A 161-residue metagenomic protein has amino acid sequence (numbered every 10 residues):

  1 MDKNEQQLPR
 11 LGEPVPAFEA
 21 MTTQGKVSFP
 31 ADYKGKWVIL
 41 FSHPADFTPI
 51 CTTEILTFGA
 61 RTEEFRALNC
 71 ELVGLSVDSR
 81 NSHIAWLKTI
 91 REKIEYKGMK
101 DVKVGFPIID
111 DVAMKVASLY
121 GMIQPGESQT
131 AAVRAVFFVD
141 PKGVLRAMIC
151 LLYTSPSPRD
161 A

Functional and structural regions predicted by a protein language model:
M1-E19, K34: N-proximal helix/coil linker or "cap" segments that precede and/or mark the start of modular domains
P14, A131-V133: Short, small/polar residue-rich loop motifs at catalytic or cofactor-binding pockets
E19-W37: A short beta-strand-turn-helix
Y33-P49: Short active-site neighborhood of thiol/selenol oxidoreductases, capturing the structured segment around
A45-F58, G143: Short, thiol/selenol-centered motifs that function as redox-active sites or metal-ligating centers
T53-V102, M114-K115: Structural microenvironment flanking redox-active thiols in thiol-disulfide oxidoreductases
V136-A147: Short, glycine-anchored, charge-dense loop/turn motifs used at functional sites
Y153-A161: Single conserved hydrophobic/aromatic residue that forms the stacking wall/gate of nucleotide- or nucleobase-binding
